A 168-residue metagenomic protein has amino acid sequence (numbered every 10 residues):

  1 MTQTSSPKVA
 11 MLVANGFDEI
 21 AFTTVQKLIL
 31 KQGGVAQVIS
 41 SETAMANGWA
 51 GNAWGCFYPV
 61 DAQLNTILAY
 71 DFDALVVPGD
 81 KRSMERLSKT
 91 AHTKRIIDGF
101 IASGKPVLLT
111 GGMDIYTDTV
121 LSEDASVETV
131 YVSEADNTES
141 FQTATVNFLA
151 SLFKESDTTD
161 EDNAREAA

Functional and structural regions predicted by a protein language model:
T2-M45, N52-L108, G112-A168: Active-site-adjacent pocket-lining segments in enzyme domains
